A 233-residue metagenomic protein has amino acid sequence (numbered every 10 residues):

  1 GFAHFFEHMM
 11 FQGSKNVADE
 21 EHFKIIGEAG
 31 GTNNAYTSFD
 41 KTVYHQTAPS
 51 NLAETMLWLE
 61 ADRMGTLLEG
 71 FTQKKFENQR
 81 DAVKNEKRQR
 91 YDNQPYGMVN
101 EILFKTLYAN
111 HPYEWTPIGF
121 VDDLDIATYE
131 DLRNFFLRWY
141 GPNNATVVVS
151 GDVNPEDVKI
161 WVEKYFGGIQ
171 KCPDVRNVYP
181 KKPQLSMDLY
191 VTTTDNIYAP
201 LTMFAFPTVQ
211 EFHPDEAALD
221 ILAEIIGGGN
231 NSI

Functional and structural regions predicted by a protein language model:
G1, D215-A217: Zinc-dependent metallopeptidase catalytic helix centered on the HExxH motif and its immediate flanking segment
F2-S14: Active-site SXXK
H4-F6, Y44, E60, V83 (+5 more regions): Buried hydrophobic packing residues in well-ordered domains
G13, T47-Q79, G228-N230: M16/insulysin-pitrilysin zinc metalloprotease superfamily fold
N16-L52, Q89-N144, G168-H213, G227-I233: Non-catalytic beta-strand/loop surface segments
A53, T66, G70, P155-E156 (+1 more regions): Short beta-strands and strand-coil junctions in structured, solvent-facing domains, enriched
F71-D81, R88, Q94-F104, I126 (+2 more regions): Non-catalytic accessory/assembly modules
Q73, R80, Y129-Y165: Non-catalytic, conformational "gating/processing" segments within enzyme and secreted inhibitor domains
